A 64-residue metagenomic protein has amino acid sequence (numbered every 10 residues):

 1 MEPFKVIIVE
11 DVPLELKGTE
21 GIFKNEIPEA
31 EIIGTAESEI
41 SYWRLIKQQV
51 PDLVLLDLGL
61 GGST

Functional and structural regions predicted by a protein language model:
M1-I7: Non-catalytic signal-transmission and effector/linker regions of two-component phosphorelay proteins
E10: Conserved acidic carboxylate
P13-T35: Two-component/phosphorelay signaling modules centered on CheY-like receiver
T35-L53: Acidic, metal-coordinating helix/loop segments flanking the phosphotransfer/catalytic sites of two-component signaling
L56-G59: Active-site residues of response regulator receiver
G61-S63: The feature encodes the CheY-like receiver
